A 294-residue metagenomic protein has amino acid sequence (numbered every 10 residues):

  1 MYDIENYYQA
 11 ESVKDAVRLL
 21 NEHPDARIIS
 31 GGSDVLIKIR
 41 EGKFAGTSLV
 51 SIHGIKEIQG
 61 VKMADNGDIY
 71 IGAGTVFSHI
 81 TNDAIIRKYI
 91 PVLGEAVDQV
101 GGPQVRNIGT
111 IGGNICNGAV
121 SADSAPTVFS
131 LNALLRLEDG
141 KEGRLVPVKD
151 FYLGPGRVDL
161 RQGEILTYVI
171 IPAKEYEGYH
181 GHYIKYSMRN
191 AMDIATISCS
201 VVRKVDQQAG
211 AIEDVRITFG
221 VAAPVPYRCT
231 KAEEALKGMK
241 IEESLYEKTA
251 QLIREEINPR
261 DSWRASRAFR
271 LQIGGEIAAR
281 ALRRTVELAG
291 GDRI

Functional and structural regions predicted by a protein language model:
M1-I294: C-terminal structural segment of proteins
